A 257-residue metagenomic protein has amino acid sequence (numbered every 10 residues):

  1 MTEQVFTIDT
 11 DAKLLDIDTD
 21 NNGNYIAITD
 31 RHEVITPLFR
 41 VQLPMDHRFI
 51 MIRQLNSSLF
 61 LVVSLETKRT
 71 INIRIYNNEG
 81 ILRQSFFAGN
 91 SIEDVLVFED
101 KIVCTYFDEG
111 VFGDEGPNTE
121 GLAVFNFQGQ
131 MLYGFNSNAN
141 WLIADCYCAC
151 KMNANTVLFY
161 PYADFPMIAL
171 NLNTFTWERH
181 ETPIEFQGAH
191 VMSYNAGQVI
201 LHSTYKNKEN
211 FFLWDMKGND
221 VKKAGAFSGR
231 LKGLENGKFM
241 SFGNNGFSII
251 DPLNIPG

Functional and structural regions predicted by a protein language model:
T2-I8, P37-M45, G80-F87, Q130-N140 (+2 more regions): A short beta-strand motif characteristic of beta-propeller blades
D9-N21, P44-S57, F87-E99, N140-C150 (+2 more regions): Repeated scaffold domains used in trafficking and secretory/extracellular systems, primarily beta-propellers
Y25, L59-L61, I102, V157 (+2 more regions): Hydrophobic beta-strand positions that form the internal "hydrophobic ladder" of WD40/Gbeta-like beta-propeller blades
R31, L65-T67, F107-E109, A163 (+2 more regions): Residue-level signature of beta-propeller blades and closely related beta-rich strand-turn architectures in secreted
S64-E66, C104-E120: Short, conserved, GDST-rich strand-edge loop motifs in beta-rich repeat architectures
I73-N78, P117-G129, L213-K217: Beta-propeller blade signature
Y160, D164, R179-G218: Loop/turn-rich, solvent-exposed surfaces of beta-rich toroidal or solenoidal domains
G233-G257: Blade-level signature of beta-propeller repeat domains, shared across WD40, Kelch, NHL, RCC1 and BNR/Asp-box propellers
